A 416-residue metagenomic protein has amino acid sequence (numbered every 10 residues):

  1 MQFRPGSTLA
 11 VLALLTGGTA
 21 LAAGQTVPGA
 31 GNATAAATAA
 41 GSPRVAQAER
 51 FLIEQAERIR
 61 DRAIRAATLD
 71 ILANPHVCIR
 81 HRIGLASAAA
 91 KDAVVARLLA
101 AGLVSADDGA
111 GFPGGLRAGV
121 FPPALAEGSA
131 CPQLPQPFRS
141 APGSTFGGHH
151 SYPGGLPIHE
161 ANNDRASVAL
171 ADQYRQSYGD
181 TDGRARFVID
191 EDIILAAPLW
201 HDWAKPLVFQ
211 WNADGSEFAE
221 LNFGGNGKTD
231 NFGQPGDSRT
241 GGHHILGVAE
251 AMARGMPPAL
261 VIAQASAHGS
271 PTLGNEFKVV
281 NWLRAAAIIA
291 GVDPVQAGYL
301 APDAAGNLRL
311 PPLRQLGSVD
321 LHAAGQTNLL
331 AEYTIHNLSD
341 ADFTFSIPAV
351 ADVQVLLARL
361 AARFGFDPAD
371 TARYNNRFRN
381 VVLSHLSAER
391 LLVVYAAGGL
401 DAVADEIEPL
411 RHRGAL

Functional and structural regions predicted by a protein language model:
M1-T8: Bacterial N-terminal signal peptides that target proteins for export
L9-G17: Bacterial N-terminal signal peptides
G18-A22: Sec/Tat signal peptide C-region and signal peptidase I cleavage site
Q25-E54, D61, R65-A66, P302-L416: Non-catalytic terminal regions of proteins
G31-G227: Acidic/His-rich, divalent-metal-binding segments that scaffold phosphate/diphosphate chemistry
R175, G183-L338, D342-Q354: Divalent metal-dependent catalytic cores for phosphoryl transfer on phosphate-bearing substrates
